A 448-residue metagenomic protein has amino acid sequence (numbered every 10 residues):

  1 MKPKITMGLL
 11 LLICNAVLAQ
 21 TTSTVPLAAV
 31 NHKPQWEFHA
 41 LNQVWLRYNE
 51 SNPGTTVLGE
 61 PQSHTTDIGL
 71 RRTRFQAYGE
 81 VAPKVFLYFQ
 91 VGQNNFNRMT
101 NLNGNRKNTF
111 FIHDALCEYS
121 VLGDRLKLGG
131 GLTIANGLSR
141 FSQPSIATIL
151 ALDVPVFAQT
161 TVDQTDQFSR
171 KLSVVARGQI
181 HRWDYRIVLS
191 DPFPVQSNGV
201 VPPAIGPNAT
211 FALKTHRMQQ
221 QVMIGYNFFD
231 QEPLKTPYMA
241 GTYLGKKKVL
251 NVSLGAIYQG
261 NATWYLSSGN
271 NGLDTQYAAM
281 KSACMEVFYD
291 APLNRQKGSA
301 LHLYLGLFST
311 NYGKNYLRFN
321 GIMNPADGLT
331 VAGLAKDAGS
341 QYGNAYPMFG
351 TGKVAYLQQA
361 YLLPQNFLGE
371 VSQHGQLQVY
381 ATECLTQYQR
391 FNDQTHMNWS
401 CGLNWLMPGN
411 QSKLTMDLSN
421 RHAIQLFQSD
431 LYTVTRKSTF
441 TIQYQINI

Functional and structural regions predicted by a protein language model:
M1-S23: Bacterial Sec-dependent N-terminal signal peptides
Q20-T21, P34-T55, G255-Q259, T263-L266: Short glycine/proline- and aromatic-enriched beta-strand/turn motifs that initiate or cap beta-hairpins
Q20-V30, T236-G241: A short, compositionally biased domain-edge/stem linker segment
L27-S51, S63-Q196, K214-E232, S309 (+5 more regions): Outer membrane beta-barrel
L46-G69, L87, N95-N101, G199-P202 (+3 more regions): Primarily recognizes Gram-negative and organellar outer-membrane beta-barrels
S51, P61-Q62, L244-I448: Outer-membrane beta-barrel pore domains
N103-G104, V200, G206-A212, N271: Active-site rim elements
T210-T263: Loop-centered beta-sheet repeat module
